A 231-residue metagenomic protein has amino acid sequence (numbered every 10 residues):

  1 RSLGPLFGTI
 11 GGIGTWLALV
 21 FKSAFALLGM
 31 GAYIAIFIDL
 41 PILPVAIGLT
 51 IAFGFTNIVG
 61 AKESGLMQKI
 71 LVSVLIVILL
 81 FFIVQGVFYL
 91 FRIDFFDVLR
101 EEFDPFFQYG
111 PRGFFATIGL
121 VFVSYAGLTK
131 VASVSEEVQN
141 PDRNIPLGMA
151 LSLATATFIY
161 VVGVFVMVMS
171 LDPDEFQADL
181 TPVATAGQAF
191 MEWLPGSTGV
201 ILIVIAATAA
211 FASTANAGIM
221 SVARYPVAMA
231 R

Functional and structural regions predicted by a protein language model:
R1-G4, E102-G110, V138, Q188-S197: Helix-boundary and loop/linker segments of multi-pass membrane transporters
R1-I58, E63, A207-A228: Hydrophobic transmembrane alpha-helices that form the core helical bundles of multi-pass secondary transporters
G4, I36, G148-N216: TM-loop-TM module centered on a large, flexible mid-protein loop between adjacent transmembrane helices in multi-pass
P5-I13, P141-S152, I201, R231: Membrane-interface alpha-helices at helix entry/exit sites of multi-pass transporters
G8, I42-A46, T50, L75 (+3 more regions): Residue-level signature of transmembrane alpha-helical entry/exit and packing/kink sites in multi-pass membrane
G31-I36, F91-F106, D174-D179: Membrane-interface helix termini and inter-helical loops of multi-pass transporters
L43-V98, A126, M149-A154: Membrane-interface loop-to-helix entry segments
I70-V74, A132-V168, Y225-M229: Junctions where cytoplasmic loops transition into the N-terminal start of transmembrane alpha-helices in multi-pass
